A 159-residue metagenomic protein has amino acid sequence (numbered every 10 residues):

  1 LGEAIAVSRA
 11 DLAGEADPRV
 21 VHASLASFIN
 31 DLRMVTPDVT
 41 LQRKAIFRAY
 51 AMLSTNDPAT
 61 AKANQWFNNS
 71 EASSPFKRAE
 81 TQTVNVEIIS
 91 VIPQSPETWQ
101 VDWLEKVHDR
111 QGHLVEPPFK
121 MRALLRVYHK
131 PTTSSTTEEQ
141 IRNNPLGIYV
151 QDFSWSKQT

Functional and structural regions predicted by a protein language model:
L1-R19, P37-T159: Structured, amphipathic secondary-structure segments that form assembly/contact surfaces in multi-subunit
S24-V35: Solvent-exposed, amphipathic alpha-helical segments
